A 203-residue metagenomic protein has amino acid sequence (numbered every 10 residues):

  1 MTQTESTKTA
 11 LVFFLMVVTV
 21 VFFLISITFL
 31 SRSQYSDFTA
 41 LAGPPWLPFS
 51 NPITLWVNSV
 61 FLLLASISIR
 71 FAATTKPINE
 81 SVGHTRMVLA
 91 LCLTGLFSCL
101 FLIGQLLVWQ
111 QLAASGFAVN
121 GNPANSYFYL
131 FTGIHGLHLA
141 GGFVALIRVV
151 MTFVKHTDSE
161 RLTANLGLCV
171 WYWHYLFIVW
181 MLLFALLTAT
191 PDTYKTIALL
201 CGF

Functional and structural regions predicted by a protein language model:
M1-F203: ...captures the hydrophobic TM-helix bundle architecture rather than a specific catalytic motif, and can also fire on
